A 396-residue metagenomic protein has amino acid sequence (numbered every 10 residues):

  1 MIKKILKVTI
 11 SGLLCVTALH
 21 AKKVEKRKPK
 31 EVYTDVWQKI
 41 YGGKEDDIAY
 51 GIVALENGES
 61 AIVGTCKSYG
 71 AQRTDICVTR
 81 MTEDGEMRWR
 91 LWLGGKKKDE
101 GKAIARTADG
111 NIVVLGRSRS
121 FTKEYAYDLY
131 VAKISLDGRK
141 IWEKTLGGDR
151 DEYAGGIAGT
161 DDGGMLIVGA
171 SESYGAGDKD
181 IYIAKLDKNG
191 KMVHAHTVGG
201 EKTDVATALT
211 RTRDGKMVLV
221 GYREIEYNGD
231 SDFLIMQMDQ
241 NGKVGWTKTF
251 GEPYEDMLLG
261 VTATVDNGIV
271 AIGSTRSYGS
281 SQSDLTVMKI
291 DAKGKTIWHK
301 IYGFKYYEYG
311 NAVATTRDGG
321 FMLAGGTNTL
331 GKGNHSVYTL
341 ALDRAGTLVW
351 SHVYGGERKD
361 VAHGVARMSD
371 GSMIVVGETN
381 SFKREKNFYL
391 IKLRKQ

Functional and structural regions predicted by a protein language model:
K3-S11: Sec-dependent signal peptide recognition, specifically the positively charged N-region followed immediately by
G12-L19: Hydrophobic h-region of N-terminal signal peptides that target proteins for export in Gram-negative bacteria
K22-Q396: A sequence-level/structural motif corresponding to short, flexible coil/turn segments enriched in small polar residues
